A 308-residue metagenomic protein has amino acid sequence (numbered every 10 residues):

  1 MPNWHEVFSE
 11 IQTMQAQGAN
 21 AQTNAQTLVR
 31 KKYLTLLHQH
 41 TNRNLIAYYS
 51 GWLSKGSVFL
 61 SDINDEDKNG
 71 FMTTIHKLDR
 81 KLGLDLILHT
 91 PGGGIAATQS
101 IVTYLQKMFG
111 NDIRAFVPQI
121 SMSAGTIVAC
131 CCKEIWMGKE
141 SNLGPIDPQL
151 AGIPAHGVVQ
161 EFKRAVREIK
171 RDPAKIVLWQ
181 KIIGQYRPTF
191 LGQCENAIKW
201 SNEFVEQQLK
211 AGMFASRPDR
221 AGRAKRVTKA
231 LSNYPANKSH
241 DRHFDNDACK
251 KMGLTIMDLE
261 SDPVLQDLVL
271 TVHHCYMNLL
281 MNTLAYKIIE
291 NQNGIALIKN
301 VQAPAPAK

Functional and structural regions predicted by a protein language model:
M1-I120, T126-K308: Terminal-region recognition feature
